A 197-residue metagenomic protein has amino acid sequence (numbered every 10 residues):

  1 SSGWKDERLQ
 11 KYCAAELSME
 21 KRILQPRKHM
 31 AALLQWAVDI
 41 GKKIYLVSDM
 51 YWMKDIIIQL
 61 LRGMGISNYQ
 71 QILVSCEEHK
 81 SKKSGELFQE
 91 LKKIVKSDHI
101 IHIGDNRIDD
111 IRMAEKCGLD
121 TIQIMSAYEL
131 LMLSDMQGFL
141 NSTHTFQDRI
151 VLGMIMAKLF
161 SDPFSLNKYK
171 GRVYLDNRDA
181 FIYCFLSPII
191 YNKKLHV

Functional and structural regions predicted by a protein language model:
G3-Y45: Short, acidic loop-to-helix structural element flanking the phosphoryl-transfer center in phosphate-processing enzymes
A14-R22, L73-E78, Y169-F181: Glycine-rich phosphate-binding "P-loop"
L24-P26, W52-D55, H79-K82, I108-I111 (+1 more regions): Flexible loop/turn segments at secondary-structure boundaries
A31-Q35, F88, K92, I111: Short amphipathic alpha-helical segments and helix-helix/interface helices
Y45-H99: Substrate-recognition "cap/lid" segment bordering the active-site pocket of phosphatases
I103, I108-M136: Acidic, Mg2+-coordinating phosphoryl-transfer loop and its flanking beta/alpha structural elements, shared across
E129, L133, Q137-Y191: Flexible inter-domain linker/hinge segments
